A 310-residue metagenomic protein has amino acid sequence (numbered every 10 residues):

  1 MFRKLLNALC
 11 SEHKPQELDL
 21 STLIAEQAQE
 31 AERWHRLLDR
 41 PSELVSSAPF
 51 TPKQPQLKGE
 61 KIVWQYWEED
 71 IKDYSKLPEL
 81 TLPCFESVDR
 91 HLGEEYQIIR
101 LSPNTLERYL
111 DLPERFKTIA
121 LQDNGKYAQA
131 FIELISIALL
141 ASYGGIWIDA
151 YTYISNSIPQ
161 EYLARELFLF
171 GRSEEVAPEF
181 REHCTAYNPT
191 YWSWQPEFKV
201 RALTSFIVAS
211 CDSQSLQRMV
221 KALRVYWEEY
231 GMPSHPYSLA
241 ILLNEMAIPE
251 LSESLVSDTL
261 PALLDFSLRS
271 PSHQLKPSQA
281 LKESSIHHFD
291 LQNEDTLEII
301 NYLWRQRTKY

Functional and structural regions predicted by a protein language model:
M1-I132, A150-Y310: Glycosyltransferase-associated regions of secretory-pathway enzymes, highlighting luminal stem/catalytic domains
E133-Y143: Small-residue hinge/turn detector
Y143, I148-D149: Active-site acidic Asp-centered loop
